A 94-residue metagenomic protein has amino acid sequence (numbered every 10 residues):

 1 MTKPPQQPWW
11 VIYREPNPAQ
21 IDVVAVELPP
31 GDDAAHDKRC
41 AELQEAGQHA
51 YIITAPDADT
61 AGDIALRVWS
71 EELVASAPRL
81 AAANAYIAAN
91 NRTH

Functional and structural regions predicted by a protein language model:
M1-T2, H94: Classical N-terminal secretory signal peptides
K3-Q48, V68: Short aromatic-glycine-(Arg/Gly/Cys) micro-motifs in beta-strand/loop hairpins
R39-H94: Short, mixed-charge low-complexity intrinsically disordered segments
